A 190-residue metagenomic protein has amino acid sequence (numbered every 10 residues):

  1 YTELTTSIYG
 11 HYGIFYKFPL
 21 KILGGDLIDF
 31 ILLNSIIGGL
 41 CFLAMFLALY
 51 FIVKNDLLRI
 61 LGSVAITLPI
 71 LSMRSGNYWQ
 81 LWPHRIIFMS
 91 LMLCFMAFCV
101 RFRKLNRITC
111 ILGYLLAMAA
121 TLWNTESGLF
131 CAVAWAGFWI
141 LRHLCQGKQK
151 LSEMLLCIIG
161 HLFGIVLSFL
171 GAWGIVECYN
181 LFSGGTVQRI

Functional and structural regions predicted by a protein language model:
E3-I28, L32: Short hydrophobic/aromatic helix or loop-helix immediately within or flanking a transmembrane segment in polytopic
T5-S7, I52-S63, L105-G113, E153 (+1 more regions): Membrane-interfacial loop-to-transmembrane alpha-helix junctions, especially the N-terminal start
L32-L57, I66, I70-L71, C94: Transmembrane-helix motifs of polytopic, lipid-linked glycan transferases
I36-L43, W82-F95, A132-A136: Membrane-embedded alpha-helical segments of multi-pass membrane proteins, especially the transmembrane helices
S63-L91, M118, L122: Aromatic- and kink-enriched transmembrane "portal" helix at the membrane-lumen/periplasm boundary that abuts
M89-C110, C145-K148: Membrane-interface transmembrane helices that cradle and orient dolichyl/undecaprenyl
C110-T125, C131-A136, H161-G164: Membrane-interface alpha helices of multi-pass inner-membrane proteins
F130-F169, W173, C178-F182, T186-I190: Perimembrane helix-loop-helix junctions
